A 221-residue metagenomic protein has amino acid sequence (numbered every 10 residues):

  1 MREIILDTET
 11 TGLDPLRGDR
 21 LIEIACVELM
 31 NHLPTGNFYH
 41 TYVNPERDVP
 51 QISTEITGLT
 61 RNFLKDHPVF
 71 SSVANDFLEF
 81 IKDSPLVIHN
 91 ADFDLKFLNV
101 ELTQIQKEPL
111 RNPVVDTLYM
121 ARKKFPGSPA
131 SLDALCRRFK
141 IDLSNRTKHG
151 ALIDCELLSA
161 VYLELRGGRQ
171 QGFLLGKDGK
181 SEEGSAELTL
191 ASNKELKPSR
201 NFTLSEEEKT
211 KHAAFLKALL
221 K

Functional and structural regions predicted by a protein language model:
M1-N112, R122-P126, A134-K148: Conserved non-catalytic scaffold segment of RNase H-like nuclease domains
P85-I88, D92, F97, E101-L102 (+1 more regions): Acidic, Mg2+-coordinating catalytic module of metal-dependent nucleases/exonucleases that use a two-metal-ion mechanism
A130: Glycine-rich, pocket-lining loop/helix-strand segments that form or immediately flank
E183-K221: Acidic, Ser/Thr-rich low-complexity intrinsically disordered segments
